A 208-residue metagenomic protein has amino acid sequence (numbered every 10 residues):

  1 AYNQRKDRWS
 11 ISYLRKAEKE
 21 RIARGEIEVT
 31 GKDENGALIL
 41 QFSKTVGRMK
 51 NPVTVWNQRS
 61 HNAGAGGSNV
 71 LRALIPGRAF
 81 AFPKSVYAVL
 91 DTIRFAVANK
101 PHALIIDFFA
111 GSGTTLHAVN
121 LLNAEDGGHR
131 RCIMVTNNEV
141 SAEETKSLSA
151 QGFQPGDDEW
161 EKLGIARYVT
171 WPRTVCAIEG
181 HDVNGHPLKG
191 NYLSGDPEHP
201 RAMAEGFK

Functional and structural regions predicted by a protein language model:
A1-L104, D126-H129, E139-T145: Class I S-adenosyl-L-methionine
L40-F42, W160, L193-G195: Residue-level detector of functional hotspots within protein domains
A73-L74, L148-P155, L188, Y192: Generic alpha-helical propensity signal that fires on short helical segments and nearby coil/disordered stretches
F82, V86-G180: Conserved S-adenosyl-L-methionine
I178-E205: Short mixed-charge
